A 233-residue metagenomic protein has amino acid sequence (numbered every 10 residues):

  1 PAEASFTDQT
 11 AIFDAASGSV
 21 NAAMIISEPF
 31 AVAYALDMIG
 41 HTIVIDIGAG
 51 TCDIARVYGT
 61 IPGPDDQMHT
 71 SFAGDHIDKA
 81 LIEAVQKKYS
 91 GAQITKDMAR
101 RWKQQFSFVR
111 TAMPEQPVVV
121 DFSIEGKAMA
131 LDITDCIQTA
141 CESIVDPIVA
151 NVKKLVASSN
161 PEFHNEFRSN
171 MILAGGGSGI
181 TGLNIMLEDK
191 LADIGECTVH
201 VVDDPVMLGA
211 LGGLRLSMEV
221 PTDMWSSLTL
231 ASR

Functional and structural regions predicted by a protein language model:
P1-I47, V57-V149, K153-M171, S178-P205 (+1 more regions): Nucleotide/phosphate-binding catalytic cleft detector across ATP-hydrolyzing and phosphate-transferring enzymes
A49-T51: Short acidic, Gly/Ser-rich segments with clustered Asp/Glu that frequently serve as metal-coordination loops in enzyme
L208-G209: Repeat-based blade/solenoid architectures
